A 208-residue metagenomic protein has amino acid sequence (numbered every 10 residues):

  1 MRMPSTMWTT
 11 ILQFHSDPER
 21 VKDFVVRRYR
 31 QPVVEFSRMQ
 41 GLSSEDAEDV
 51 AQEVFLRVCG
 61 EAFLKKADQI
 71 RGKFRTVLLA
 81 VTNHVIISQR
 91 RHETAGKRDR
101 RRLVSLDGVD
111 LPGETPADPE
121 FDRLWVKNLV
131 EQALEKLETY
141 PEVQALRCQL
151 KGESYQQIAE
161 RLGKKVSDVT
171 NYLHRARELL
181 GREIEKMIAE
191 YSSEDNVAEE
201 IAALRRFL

Functional and structural regions predicted by a protein language model:
M3-T9, K97-D122, E200-L208: Internal acidic/polar
P4-I11, V26-R27, V34, S44-L64 (+2 more regions): Conserved RNAP core-binding helix
Q13-H15, M39-G41, F55-G72, H92-T94: Sigma70-family region 2
H15-E35: A short, charge-rich alpha-helical start-of-domain segment used by transcription regulators
F24-V26, L134-R161: Short amphipathic alpha helix immediately N-terminal
D49-L56, G72-H84, N171: Structural recognition of an alpha-helix C-terminal capping motif at a helix-to-coil junction
A80-R102, E114: Arg/Lys-rich amphipathic alpha helix in sigma70-family domain 2
Y155-E190: DNA-recognition helix of helix-turn-helix
